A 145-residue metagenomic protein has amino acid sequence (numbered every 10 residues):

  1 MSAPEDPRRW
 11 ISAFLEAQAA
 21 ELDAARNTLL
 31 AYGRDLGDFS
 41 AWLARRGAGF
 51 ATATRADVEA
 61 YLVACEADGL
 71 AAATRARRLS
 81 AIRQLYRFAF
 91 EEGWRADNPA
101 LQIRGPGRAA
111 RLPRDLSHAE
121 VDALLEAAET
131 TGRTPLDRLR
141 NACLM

Functional and structural regions predicted by a protein language model:
M1-M145: Conserved catalytic core of the tyrosine transesterase superfamily
